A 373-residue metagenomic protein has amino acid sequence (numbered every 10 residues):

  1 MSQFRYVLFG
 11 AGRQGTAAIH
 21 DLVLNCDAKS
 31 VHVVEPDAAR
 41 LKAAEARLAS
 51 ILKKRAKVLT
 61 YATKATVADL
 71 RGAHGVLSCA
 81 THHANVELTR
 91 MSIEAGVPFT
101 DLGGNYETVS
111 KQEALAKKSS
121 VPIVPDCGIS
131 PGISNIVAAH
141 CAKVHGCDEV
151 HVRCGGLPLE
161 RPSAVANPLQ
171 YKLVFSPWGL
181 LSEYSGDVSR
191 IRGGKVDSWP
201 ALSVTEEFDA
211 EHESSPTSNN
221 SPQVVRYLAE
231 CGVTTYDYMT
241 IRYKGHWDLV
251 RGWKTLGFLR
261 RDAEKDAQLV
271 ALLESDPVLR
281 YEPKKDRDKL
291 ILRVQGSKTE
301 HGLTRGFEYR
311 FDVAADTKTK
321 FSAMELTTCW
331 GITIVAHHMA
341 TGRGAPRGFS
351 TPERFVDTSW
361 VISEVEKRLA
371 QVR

Functional and structural regions predicted by a protein language model:
Y6-G10: Conserved N-terminal Rossmann-fold NAD(P)-binding element of oxidoreductases
Q14-G15: Hydrophobic/small residue at the entry helix of a nucleotide-binding pocket
L24-S30: Conserved S-adenosyl-L-methionine
V33-P36: Conserved acidic E/D residue at the C-terminus of a beta-strand in Rossmann-like folds
I51-A65: Rossmann-fold cofactor-recognition segment
G75-S92, N105-T108: Beta-loop-alpha module in the N-terminal Rossmann-like domain of NAD(P)-dependent dehydrogenases, especially those
L102-P125: Rossmann-fold NAD(P)-binding glycine/threonine-rich loop
V144-R373: C-terminal catalytic/substrate-binding lobe primarily of soluble NAD(P)-dependent oxidoreductases
